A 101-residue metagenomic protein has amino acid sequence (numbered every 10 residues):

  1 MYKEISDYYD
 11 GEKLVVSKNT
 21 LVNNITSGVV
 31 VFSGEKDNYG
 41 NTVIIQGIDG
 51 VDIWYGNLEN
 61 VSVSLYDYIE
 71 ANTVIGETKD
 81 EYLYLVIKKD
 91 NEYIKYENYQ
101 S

Functional and structural regions predicted by a protein language model:
M1-N24: Short glycine/threonine/proline-enriched tight-turn/helix- or strand-capping micro-motif at secondary-structure
V15, Q46, G56, K79 (+1 more regions): Residue-level detector of conserved, well-ordered beta-strand and adjacent loop positions that form binding/recognition
K18-L21, E59, L65: Short, conserved secondary-structure segments in the cores of folded domains
T20, D49-D52, E92: Short acidic/polar mixed-charge low-complexity motifs
T20-V31, I69-N72: Generic structural motif
I25-E59: Zn2+-dependent peptidoglycan hydrolase active-site motif and core
V43, L65-S101: Conserved, short, structured surface segments that act as functional micro-motifs
